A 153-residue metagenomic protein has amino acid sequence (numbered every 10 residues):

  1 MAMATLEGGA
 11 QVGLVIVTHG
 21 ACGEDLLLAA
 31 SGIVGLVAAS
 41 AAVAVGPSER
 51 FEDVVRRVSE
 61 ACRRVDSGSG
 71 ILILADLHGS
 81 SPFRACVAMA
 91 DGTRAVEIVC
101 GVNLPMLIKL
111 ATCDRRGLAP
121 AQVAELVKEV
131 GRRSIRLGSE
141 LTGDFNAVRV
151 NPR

Functional and structural regions predicted by a protein language model:
M1-R153: N-terminal loops that bind phosphate or other acidic moieties and the adjacent beta-alpha structural core
